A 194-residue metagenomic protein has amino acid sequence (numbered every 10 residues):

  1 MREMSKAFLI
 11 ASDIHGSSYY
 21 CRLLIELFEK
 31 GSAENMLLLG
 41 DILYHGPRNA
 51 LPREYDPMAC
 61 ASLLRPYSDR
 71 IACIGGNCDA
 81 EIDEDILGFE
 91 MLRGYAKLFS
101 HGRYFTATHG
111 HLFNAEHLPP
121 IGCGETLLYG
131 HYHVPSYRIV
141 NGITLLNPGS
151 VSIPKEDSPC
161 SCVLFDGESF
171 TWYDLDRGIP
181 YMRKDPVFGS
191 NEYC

Functional and structural regions predicted by a protein language model:
M1-S18, A33-N35, I143-N147, S158-D166 (+1 more regions): Amphipathic repeat-derived elements
R2, F8, R22-E26, L175-C194: Catalytic phosphate/metal-binding cores of nucleic-acid and nucleotide-processing enzymes, i.e., regions that mediate
R2-S100: Core catalytic region of metal-dependent phosphoesterases/phosphodiesterases, especially metallo-beta-lactamase-like
D13, G40-D41, G76, H109 (+2 more regions): Active-site glycine-centered loops adjacent to acidic/histidine catalytic or metal-binding residues that shape
Y19-Y20, Y44, Y55, Y67 (+7 more regions): Sequence-level detector for tyrosine residue identity
L64, L98, A107-H109, G149: Generic structural signal for conserved hydrophobic packing positions in ordered secondary structure
Y104, H111-F188: Conserved beta-sheet core of the metallophosphoesterase superfamily
